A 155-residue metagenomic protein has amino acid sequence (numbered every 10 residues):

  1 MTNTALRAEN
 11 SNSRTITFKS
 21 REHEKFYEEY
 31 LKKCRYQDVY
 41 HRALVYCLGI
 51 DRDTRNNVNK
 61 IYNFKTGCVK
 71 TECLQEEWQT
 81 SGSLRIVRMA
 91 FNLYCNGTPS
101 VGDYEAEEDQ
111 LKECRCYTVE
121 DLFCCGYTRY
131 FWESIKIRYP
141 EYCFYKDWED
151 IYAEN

Functional and structural regions predicted by a protein language model:
M1-L84, R88, C95-N155: Extended, charge-biased low-complexity segments that typically form long amphipathic alpha-helices/coiled-coils
